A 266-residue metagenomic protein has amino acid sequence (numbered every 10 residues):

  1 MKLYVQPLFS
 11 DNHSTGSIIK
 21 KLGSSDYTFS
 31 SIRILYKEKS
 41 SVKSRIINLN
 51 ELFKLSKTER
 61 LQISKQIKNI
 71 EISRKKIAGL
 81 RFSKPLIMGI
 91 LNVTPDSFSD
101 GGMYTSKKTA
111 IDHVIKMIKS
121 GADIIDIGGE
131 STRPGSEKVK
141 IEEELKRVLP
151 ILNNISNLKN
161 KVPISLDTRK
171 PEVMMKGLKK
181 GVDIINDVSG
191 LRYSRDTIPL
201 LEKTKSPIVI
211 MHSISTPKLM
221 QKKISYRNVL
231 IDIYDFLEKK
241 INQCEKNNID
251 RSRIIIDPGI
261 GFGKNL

Functional and structural regions predicted by a protein language model:
M1-A78: N-terminal accessory interaction module
S31-R33, E59-Q66, I124-D126, S165 (+2 more regions): Conserved beta-strand positions in the central sheet of alpha/beta enzyme cores
T58-E71, F98-I118, E143-K146, L191-R195 (+1 more regions): Glycine-rich anion/phosphate-binding loops
F82, E137-L166, E172-M175, E202-S213: Alpha-helix-loop-beta-strand connector modules within alpha/beta enzyme cores
I87, V93-S97, T132-G135, M174 (+2 more regions): Conserved anion-binding
L91, M117, G121, I125 (+3 more regions): Conserved, mostly hydrophobic/aromatic
F98-S99, D123-I151, I260-N265: Glycine-rich, proline-tolerant flexible connector loops at the mouths of alpha/beta enzymes
I115, D123-S131, D187-D196: Glycine-rich phosphate-binding active-site loops on the catalytic face of alpha/beta enzymes
